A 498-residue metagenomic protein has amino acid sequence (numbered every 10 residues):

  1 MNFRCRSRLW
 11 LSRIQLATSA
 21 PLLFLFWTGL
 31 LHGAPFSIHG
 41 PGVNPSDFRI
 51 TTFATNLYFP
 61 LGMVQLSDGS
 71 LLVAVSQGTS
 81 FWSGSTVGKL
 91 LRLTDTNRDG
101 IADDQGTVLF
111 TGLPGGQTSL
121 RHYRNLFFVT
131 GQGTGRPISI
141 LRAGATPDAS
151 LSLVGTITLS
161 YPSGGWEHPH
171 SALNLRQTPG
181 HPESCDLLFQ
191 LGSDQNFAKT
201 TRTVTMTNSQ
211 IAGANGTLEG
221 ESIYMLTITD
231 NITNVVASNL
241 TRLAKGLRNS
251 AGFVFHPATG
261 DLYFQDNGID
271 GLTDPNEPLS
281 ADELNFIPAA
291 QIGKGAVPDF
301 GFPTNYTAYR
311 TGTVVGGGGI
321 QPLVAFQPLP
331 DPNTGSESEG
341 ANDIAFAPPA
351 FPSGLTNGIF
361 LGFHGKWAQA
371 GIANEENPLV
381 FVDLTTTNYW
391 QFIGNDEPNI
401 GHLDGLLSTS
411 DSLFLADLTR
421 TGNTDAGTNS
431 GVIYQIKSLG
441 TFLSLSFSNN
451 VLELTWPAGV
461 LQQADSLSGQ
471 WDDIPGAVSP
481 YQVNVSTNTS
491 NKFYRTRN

Functional and structural regions predicted by a protein language model:
N2-A20: Bacterial N-terminal signal peptides that target proteins for export
Q15-H32: Bacterial N-terminal signal peptides
A34-K199, P257-L262, S338-N388, S412 (+1 more regions): Acidic, Gly/Ser/Thr-rich repeat motifs that build Ca2+-stabilized beta-propeller blades
A34-N44, G180-S184, S193-T241, G246-I393 (+3 more regions): Beta-propeller domain segments
T51-T52, I101-F110, A149-L159, N234-A244 (+3 more regions): Beta-propeller fold detector
T55, G112, G165, R242-R248 (+1 more regions): Short, glycine/acidic-rich beta->alpha junctions
T96-R98, Q291-I292, A350-F351, R420 (+2 more regions): Acidic glycine-/aspartate-rich tracts in secreted/extracellular proteins
S438-N498: Short, composition-biased motifs enriched in small/polar/acidic residues
